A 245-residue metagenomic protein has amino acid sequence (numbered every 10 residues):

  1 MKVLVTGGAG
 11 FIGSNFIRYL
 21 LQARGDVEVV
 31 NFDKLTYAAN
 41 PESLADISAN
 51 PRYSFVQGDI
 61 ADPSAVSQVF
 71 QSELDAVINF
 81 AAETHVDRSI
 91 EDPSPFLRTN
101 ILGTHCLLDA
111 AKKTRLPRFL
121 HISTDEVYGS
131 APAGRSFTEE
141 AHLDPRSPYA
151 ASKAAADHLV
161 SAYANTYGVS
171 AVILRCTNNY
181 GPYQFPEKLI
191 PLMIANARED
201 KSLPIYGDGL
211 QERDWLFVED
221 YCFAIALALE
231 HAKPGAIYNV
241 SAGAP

Functional and structural regions predicted by a protein language model:
M1-N179: N-terminal Rossmann-like NAD(P)+-binding domain of SDR-like oxidoreductases, especially those catalyzing
I47, R135, P186-I194: A glycine/serine/threonine-rich, flexible loop-to-helix segment that serves as the NAD(P) cofactor-binding "lid"
A49, Y167-S170, I194-I205: A short C-terminal helix-loop "cap" of Rossmann-like NAD(P)-dependent dehydrogenase/epimerase domains
A65, C106-D109, W215, D220-F223 (+1 more regions): Conserved mid-core alpha-helix of short-chain dehydrogenase/reductase
A111, A164, A197, A228-L229: Hydrophobic pocket-lining residues that define ligand/cofactor binding sites across diverse proteins
A154, N179-L192, E199-K201, I205-Y206 (+4 more regions): Glycine/proline-rich active-site loop of Rossmann-fold NAD(P)-dependent oxidoreductases
I173, W215, P245: Short aromatic/basic micro-patch
